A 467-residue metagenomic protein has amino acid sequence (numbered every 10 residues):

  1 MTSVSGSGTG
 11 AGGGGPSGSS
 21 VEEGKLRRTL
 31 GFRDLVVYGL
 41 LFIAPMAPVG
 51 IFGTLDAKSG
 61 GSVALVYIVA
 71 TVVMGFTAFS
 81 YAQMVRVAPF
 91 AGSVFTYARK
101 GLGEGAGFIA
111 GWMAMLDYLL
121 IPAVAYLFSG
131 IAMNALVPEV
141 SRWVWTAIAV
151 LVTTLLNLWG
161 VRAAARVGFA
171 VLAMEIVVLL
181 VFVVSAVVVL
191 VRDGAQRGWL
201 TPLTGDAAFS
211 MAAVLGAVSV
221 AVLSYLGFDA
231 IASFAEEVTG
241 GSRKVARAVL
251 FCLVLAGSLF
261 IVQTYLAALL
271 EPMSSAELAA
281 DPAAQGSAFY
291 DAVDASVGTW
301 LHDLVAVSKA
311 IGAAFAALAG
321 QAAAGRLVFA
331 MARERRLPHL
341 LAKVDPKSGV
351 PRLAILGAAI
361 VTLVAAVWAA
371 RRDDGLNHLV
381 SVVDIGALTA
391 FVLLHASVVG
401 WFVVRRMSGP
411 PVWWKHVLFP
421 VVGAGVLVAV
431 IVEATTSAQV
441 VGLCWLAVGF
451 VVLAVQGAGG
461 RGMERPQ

Functional and structural regions predicted by a protein language model:
M1-G53, A57-S62, M74-G75, F79 (+2 more regions): Membrane-interface "cap" regions at the ends of multi-pass membrane proteins
V21, V63-A64, S141, A170-A306: Helix-loop-helix junctions that connect adjacent transmembrane segments in multi-pass membrane transporters
P48-R142, L255, V262, A390 (+1 more regions): Extracellular loop-to-transmembrane helix junctions
F90, M113-Y126, Y225, D229-V238 (+3 more regions): Membrane-helix boundary/coupling elements in multi-pass transport proteins
F95-R99, G105, Y126-W145, V178 (+5 more regions): Helix-loop-helix connectors at the membrane interface of multi-pass transporters/channels
T96, G103, A135, A248-G320 (+1 more regions): TM-loop-TM module centered on a large, flexible mid-protein loop between adjacent transmembrane helices in multi-pass
W143-Q196, V249-V254, D384-L393, K415 (+2 more regions): Membrane-interface loop-to-helix entry segments
G386-A387, W414-Q467: A generic transmembrane alpha-helix motif of multi-pass inner-membrane proteins
